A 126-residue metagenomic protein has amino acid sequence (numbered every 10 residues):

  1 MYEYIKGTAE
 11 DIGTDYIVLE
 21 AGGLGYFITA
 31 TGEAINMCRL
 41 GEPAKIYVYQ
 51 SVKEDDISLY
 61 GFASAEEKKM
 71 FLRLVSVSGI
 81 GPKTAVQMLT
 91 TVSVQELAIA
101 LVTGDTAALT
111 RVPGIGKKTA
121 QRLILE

Functional and structural regions predicted by a protein language model:
M1-S76: Structure-specific DNA junction-binding interface
Q50, I57-F62, P82-L101, R122-E126: Amphipathic, charged-and-aliphatic alpha-helical interface segments that function as noncatalytic docking
V102-A108: Acidic/polar active-site rim loop that often engages polyanionic ligands
T110-P113, L123: Glycine- and Gly-Pro-enriched alpha-helical subdomains that act as flexible, kink-prone "lid/hinge" or packing modules
T119: Conserved Walker
